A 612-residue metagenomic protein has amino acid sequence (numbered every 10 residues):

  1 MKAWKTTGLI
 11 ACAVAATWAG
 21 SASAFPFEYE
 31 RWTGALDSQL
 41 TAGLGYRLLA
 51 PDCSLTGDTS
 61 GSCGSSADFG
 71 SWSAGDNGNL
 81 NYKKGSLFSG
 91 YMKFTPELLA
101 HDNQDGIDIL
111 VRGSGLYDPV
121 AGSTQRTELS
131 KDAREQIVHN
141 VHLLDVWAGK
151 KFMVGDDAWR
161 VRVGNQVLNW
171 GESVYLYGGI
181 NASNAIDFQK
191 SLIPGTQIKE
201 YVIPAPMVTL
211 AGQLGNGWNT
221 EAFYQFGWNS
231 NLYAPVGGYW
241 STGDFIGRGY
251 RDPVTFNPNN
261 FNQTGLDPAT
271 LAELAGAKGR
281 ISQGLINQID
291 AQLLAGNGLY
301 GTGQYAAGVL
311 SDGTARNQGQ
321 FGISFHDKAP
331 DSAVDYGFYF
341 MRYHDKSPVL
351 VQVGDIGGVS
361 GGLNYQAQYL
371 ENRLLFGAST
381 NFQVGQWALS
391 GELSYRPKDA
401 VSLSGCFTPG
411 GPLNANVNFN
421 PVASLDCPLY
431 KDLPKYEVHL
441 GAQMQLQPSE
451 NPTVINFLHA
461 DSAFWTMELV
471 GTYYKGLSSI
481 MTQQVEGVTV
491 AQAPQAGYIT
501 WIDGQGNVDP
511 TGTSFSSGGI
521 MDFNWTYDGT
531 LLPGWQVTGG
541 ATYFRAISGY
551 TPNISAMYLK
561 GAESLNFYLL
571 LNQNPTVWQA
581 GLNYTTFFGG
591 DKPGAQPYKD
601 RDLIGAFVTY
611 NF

Functional and structural regions predicted by a protein language model:
S23-L36, L49-P51, L98-I109, G149-V161 (+8 more regions): Short loop/turn motifs that connect adjacent beta-strands in outer-membrane beta-barrel proteins
F27-A74, I109-G113, G539: Transmembrane beta-strand segments of Gram-negative outer membrane beta-barrel proteins
G34-A42, I107-V111, W159-V163, T220-A222 (+9 more regions): Transmembrane beta-strands of outer-membrane beta-barrel proteins
A42-L48, G115-P119, N165-N169, Y224-S230 (+10 more regions): Transmembrane beta-strands of outer-membrane beta-barrel pores
D52-L80, G122-D132, N184-I193, V236-A307 (+5 more regions): Solvent-exposed loop segments that connect transmembrane elements
L87-Y91, M341-H344, S390, S394-K398 (+1 more regions): Detector for outer-membrane/organellar transmembrane beta-barrel domains, recognizing the amphipathic beta-strand
D105-Y250, S548-T551, Y558-E563, T585-G589: Outer membrane beta-barrel
K599-F612: Outer-membrane beta-barrel "beta-signal"
